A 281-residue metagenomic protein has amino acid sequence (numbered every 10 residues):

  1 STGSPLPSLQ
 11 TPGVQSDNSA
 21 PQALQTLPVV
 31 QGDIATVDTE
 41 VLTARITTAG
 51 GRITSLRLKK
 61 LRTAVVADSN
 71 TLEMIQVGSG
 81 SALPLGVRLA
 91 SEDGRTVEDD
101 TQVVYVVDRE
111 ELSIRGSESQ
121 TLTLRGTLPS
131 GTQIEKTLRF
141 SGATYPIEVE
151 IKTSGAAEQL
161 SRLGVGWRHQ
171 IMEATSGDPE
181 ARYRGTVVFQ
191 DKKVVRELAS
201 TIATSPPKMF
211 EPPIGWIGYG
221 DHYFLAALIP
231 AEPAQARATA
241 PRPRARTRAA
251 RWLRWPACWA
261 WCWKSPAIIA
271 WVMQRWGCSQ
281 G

Functional and structural regions predicted by a protein language model:
S1-G32: Compositionally biased, proline/threonine/alanine/serine-rich low-complexity intrinsically disordered stretches
S8, V29-G281: Soluble non-transmembrane domains of integral membrane proteins
